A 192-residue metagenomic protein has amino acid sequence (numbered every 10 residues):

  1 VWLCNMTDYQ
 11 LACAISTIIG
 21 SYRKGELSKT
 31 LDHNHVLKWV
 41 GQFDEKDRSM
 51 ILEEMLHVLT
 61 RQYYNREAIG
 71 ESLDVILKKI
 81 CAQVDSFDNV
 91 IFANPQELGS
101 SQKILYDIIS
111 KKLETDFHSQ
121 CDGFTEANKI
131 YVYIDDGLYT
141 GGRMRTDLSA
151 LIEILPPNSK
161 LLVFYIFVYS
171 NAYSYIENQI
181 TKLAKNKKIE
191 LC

Functional and structural regions predicted by a protein language model:
V1-C192: PRPP-associated nucleotide enzymes
